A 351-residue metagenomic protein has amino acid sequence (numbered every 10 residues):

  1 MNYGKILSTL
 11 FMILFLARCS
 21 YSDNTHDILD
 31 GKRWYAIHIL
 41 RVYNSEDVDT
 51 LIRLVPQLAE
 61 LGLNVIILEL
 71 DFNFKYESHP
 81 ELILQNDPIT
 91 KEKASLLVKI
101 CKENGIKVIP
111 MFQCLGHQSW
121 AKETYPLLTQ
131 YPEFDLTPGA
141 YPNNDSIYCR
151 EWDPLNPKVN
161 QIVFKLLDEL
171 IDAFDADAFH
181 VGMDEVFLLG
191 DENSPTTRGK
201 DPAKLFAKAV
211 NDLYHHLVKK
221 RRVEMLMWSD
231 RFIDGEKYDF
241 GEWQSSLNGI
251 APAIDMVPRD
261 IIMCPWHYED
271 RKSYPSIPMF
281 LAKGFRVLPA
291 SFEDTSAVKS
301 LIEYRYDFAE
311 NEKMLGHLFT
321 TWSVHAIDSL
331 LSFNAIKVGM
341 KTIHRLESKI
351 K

Functional and structural regions predicted by a protein language model:
L16-I28: Bacterial Sec-dependent signal peptides at the C-terminal "C-region" and cleavage site
K32-A36, Q57-L70, V98-A140: Glycine-rich, aromatic-flanked loop segments that form ligand/cofactor-binding clefts across common enzyme folds
Y35-E46, H79-K91, N144-Q161, P195-L205 (+2 more regions): The substrate-binding groove and active-site-proximal loops of carbohydrate-active enzymes, especially glycoside
N44-A59, F164-L167, R271-I277, V298-R305: Short, acidic/polar
A59-K93: Aromatic-lined carbohydrate-binding/catalytic grooves of carbohydrate-active enzymes
L115-E169, P289: Active-site-adjacent "subsite" loops/lids of carbohydrate-active enzymes
L155-F285, S296: Active-site neighborhood of glycoside hydrolase catalytic domains
L288-K351: Substrate-binding cleft of secreted/luminal carbohydrate-active enzymes
